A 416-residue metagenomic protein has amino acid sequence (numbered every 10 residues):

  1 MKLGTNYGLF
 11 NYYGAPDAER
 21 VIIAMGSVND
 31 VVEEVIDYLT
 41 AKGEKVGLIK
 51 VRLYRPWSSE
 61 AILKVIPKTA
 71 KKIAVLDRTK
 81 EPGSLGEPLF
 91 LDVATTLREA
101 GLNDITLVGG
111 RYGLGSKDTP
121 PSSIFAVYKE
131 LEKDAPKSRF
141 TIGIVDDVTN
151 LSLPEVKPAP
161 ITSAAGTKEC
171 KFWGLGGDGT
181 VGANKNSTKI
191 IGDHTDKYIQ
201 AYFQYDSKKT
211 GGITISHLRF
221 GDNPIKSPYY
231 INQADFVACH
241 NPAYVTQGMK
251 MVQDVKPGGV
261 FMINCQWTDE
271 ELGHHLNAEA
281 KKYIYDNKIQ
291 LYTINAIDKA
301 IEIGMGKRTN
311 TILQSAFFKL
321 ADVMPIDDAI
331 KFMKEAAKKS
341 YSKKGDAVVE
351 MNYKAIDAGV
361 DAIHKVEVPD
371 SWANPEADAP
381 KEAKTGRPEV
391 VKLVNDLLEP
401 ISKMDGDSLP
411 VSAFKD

Functional and structural regions predicted by a protein language model:
M1-Y12: Conformationally flexible catalytic loops at phosphate/diphosphate-handling active centers
P16-D17, V21-R52, G166-V237: Anionic-ligand anchoring segments at beta-strand to alpha-helix junctions in alpha/beta enzyme folds, i.e., glycine
E34-G43, L63-P67, F90-D92, N186-D193 (+3 more regions): Short, solvent-exposed amphipathic alpha-helical segments in soluble enzyme and RNA/protein-processing domains
K42-K72: Core nucleotide-handling region used for phosphoryl-transfer chemistry
I62-E81, F203-N241, D346-V349, K354-I356: A structural-propensity feature for long, helix-poor, extended segments
K72-T162, E279-Y285, T293-A347, G359: Peripheral docking tails and interdomain loops at the edges of cofactor- or intermediate-handling domains
V252-Y283, Q290: ADP-ribose/adenylate-binding Rossmann-like module
A329, S342-D416: Ferredoxin-type iron-sulfur electron-transfer modules and their immediate structural context
